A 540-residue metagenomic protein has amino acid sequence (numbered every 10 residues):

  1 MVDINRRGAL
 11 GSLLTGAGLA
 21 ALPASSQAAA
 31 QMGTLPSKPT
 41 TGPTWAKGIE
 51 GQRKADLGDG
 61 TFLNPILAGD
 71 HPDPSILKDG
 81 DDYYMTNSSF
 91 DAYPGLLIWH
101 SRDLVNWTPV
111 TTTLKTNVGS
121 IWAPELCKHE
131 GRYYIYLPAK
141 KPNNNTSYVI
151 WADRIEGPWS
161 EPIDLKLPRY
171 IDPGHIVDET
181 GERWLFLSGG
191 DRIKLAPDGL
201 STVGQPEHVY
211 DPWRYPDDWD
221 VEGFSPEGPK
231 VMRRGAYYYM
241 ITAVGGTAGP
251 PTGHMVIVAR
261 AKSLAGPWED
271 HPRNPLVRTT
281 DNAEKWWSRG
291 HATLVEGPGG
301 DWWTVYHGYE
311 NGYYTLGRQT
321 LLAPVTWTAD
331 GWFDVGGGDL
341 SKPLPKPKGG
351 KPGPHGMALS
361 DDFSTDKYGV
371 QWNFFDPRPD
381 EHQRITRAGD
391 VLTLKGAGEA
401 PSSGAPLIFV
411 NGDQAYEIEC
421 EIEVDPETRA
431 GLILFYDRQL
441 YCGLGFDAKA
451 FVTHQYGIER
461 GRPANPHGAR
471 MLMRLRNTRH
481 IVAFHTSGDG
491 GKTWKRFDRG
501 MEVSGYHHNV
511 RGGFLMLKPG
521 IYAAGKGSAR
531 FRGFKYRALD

Functional and structural regions predicted by a protein language model:
V2-L22, Q31-D540: Carbohydrate-active catalytic/glycan-binding domains of CAZyme proteins, especially the secreted or lumenal ectodomains
S26-A28: Cleavable N-terminal signal peptides
